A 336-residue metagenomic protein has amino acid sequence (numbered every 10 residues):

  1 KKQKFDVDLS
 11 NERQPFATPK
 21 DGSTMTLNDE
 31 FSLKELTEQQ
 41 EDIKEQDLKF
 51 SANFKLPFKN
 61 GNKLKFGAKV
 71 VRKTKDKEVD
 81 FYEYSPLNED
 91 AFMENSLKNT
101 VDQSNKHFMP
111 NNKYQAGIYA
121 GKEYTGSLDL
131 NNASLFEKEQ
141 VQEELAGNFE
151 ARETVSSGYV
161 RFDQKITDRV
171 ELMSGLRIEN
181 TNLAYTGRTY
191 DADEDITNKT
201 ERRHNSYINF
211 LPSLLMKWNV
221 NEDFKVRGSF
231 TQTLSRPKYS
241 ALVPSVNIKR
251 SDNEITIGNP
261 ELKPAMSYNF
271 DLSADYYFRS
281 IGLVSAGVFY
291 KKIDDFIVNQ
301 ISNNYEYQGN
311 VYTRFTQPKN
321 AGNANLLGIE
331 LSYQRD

Functional and structural regions predicted by a protein language model:
K1-V70, S280-S285: Outer-membrane beta-barrel domain signature, strongest for Gram-negative TonB-dependent receptors and also present
K2-T26, S85-M109, G187, K292-A321: Surface-exposed, extracytoplasmic segments of Gram-negative outer-membrane nutrient-acquisition systems
Q3-K4, S104, Y124, G328-L331: Intrinsic disorder/low-complexity segments enriched in polar/small residues
E30-E35, F136-E144, V311-T313: Short glycine/proline-rich turn/loop motifs
E30-S32, L272, L331: Glycine-rich phosphate/cofactor-binding loops in nucleotide/flavin-utilizing enzymes
I43-K49, P57-I293: Structural signature of Gram-negative outer-membrane beta-barrels, strongest in the C-terminal barrel of TonB-dependent
A146, I257-N259, K263, L283-D336: Outer membrane beta-barrel strand-and-loop segments of large Gram-negative receptors, especially TonB-dependent
